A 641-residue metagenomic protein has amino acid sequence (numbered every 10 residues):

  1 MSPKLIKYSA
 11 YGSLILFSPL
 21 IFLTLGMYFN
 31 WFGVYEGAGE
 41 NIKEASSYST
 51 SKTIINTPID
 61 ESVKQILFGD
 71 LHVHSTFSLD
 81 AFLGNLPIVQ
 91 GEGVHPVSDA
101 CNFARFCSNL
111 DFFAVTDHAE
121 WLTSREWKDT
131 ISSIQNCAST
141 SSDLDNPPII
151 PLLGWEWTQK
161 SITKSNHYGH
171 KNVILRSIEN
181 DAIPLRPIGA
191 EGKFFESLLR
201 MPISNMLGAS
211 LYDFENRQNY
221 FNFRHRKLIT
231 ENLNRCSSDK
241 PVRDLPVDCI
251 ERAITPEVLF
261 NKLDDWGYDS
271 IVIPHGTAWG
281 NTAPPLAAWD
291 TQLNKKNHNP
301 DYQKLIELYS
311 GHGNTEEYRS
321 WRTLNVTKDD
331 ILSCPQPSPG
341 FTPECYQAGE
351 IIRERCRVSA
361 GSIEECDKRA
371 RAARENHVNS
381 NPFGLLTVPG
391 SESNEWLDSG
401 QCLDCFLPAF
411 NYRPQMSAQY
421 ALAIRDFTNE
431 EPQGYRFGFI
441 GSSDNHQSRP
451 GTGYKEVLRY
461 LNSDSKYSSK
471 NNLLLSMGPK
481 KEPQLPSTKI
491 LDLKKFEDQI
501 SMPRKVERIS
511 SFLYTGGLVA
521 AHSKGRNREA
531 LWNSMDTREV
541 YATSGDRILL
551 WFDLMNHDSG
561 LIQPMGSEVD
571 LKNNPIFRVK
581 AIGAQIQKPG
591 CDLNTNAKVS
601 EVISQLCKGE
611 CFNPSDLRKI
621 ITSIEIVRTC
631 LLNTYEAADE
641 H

Functional and structural regions predicted by a protein language model:
P3-I88, N102, A114-W127, I131-S132 (+2 more regions): C-terminal functional module detector
V63-Q65, D70-W155, T163-S165, H170 (+2 more regions): N-terminal catalytic cores of secreted or lumenal carbohydrate-active enzymes
S98, N102-F103, N109, R186 (+3 more regions): Short, intrinsically disordered, low-complexity segments enriched in Ser/Thr and Pro
F106, P147-G154, P187-F195, A209-Y212 (+4 more regions): Low-complexity, flexible helical/coil segments
P148, W157-I250, K262, Y268-N281 (+1 more regions): Alpha-helix N-cap/helix-start capping residues at coil-to-helix junctions, especially the first residue of tandem
G154, H170-K171, L305, L518: Generic secondary-structure boundary/loop-capping signal
A637-H641: Single conserved hydrophobic/aromatic residue that forms the stacking wall/gate of nucleotide- or nucleobase-binding
